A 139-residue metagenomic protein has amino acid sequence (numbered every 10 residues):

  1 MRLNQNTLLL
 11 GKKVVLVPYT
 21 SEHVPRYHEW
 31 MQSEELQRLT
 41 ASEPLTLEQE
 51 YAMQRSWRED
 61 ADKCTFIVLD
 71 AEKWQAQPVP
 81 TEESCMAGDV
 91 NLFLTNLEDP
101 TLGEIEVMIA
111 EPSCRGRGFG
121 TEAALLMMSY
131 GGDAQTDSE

Functional and structural regions predicted by a protein language model:
M1-C114, Y130, A134: GNAT-family acyltransferases
G116-Y130: Conserved acetyl-CoA-binding loop-helix of GNAT-fold acetyltransferases
Q135-E139: Extended, charged alpha-helical interaction scaffolds
